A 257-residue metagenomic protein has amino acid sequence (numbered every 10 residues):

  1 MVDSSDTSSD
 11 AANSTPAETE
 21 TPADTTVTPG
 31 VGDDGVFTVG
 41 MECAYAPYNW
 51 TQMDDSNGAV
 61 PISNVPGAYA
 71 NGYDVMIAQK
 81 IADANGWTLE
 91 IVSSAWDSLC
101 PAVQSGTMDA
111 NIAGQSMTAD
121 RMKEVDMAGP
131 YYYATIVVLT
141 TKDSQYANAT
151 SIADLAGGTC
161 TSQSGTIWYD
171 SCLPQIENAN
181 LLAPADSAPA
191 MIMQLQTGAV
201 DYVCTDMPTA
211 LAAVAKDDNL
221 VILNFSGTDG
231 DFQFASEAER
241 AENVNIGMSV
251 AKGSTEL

Functional and structural regions predicted by a protein language model:
M1-V36: Short, low-complexity disordered leader/linker segments with a strong preference for bacterial N-terminal type II
A17, V75-A84, D143-S144, G158-T159 (+2 more regions): Extended ligand-binding regions for polar small-molecule ligands
P22-Q115: Extracytoplasmic small-molecule ligand-binding "clamshell" domains of the periplasmic binding protein/Venus flytrap
F37-M41, A59-A68, S151-I167, N180-L181: Short loop->beta-strand "edge-of-pocket" segments that line small-molecule binding or catalytic clefts across diverse
Q52-N64, A78-W87, I167-S187, I192 (+1 more regions): Ligand-binding cleft/hinge of the Venus flytrap
Y73-V75, E90-P101, A147, L182-T197: Short helix-initiation/N-cap motifs at beta->coil->alpha
Q79, T88-D154, Q233-R240: Acidic, polar ligand-binding/catalytic clefts
Y132-T140, K216-L257: Periplasmic-binding protein-like
